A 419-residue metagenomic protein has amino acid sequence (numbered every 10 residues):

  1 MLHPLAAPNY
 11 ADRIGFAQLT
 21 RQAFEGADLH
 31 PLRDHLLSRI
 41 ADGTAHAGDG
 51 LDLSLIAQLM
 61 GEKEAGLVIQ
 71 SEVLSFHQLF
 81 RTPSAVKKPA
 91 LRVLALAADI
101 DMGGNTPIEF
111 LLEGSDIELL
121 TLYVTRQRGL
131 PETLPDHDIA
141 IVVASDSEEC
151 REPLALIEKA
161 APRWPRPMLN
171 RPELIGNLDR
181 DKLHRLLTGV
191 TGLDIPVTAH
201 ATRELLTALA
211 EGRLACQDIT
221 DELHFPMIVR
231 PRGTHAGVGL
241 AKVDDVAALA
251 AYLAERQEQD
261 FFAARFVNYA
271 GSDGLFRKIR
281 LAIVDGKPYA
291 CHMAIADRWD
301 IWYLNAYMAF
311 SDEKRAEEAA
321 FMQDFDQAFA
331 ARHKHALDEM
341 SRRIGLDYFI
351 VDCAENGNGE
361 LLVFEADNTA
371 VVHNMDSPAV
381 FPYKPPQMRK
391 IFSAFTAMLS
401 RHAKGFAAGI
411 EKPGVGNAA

Functional and structural regions predicted by a protein language model:
M1-P83: Alpha-helical protein-protein interaction scaffolds
F80-A95, D99-A208: Conserved N-proximal alpha/beta basic substrate-recognition cap immediately N-terminal to, or forming the N-lobe
L91-A95, M227, L240: Conserved hydrophobic helix-helix packing surfaces used for dimerization/oligomerization
S145-E148, R232-T234, T369: Short glycine-rich anion-binding loops that position phosphate/pyrophosphate groups of nucleotides and phosphorylated
L187-G189, P196, H200, C216-V238 (+1 more regions): ATP-grasp fold ATP-binding core
L240-A336, M340: Phosphate-binding site of ATP-dependent enzymes
R342-L346, E355-A419: C-terminal active-site "lid" helix and adjoining low-complexity regulatory extension at the edge of ATP-using catalytic
V351-C353: Hydrophobic residue at the +6 position relative to the catalytic HRD Asp in the kinase catalytic loop
